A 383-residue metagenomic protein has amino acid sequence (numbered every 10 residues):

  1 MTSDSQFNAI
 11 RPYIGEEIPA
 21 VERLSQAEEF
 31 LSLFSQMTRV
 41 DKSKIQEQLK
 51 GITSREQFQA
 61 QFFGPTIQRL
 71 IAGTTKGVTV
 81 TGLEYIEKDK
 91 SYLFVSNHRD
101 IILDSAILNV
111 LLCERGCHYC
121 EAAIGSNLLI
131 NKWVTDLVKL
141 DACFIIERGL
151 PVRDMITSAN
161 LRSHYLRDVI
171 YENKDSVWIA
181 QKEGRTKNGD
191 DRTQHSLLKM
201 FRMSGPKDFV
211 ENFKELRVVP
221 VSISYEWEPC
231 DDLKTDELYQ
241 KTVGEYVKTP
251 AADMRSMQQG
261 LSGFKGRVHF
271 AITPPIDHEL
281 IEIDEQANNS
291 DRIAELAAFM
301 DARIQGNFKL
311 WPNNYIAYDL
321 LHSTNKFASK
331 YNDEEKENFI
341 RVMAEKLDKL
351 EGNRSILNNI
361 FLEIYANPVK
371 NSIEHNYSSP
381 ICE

Functional and structural regions predicted by a protein language model:
M1-Y92, H98-N109, C113, T135 (+2 more regions): Membrane-anchoring hydrophobic helices of lipid-metabolizing enzymes
T53, Q57, G149-I156, N188 (+1 more regions): Charge-dense, low-complexity intrinsically disordered segments
F62, S158-R162, R292, L296: Soluble or luminal CAZymes and related metallo-dependent hydrolases
A72-I276, K330-D333, M343-L350, C382: Soluble catalytic domains of membrane acyltransferases
D253-L320: C-terminal structural cap/anchor segments
I283-S290, N325-K330, E383: Intrinsically disordered, low-complexity coil segments
G306-N353: C-terminal structured domain segments
